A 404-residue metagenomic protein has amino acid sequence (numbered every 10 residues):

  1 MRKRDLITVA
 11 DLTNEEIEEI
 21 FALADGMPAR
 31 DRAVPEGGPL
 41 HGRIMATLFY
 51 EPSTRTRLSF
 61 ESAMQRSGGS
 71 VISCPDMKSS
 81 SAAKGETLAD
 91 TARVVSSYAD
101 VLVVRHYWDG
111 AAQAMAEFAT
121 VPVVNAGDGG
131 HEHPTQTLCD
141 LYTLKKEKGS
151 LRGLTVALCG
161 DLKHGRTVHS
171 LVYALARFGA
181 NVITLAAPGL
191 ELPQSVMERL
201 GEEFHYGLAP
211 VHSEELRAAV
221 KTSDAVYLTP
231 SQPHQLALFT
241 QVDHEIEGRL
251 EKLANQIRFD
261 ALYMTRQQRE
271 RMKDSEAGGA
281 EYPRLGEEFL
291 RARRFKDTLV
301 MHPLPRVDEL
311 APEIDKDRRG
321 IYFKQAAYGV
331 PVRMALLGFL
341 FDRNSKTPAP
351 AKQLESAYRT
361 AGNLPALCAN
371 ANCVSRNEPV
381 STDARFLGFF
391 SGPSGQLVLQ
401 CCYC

Functional and structural regions predicted by a protein language model:
M1-L58, S62: Positively charged, low-complexity intrinsically disordered leader regions
I44-Y98: Active-site cofactor/substrate anionic-group-binding motifs, chiefly glycine- and Lys/Arg-rich phosphate-binding loops
Y50-A63, K146-I257, V398-C402: Glycine-rich phosphate/diphosphate-binding loop of Rossmann-like nucleotide-binding domains
A89, D100-A174, Q235, H302: Anion-binding alpha/beta catalytic cores of soluble intermediary-metabolism enzymes, centered on
G201-I314, R319: Rossmann-like adenosine-cofactor binding region
K316-A351: C-terminal helix-to-coil terminal segments
A366-C368, C401-C404: Short cysteine-rich clusters marking metal-coordination/redox-active sites
A384-L399: Short linker/helix segments within small regulatory modules
